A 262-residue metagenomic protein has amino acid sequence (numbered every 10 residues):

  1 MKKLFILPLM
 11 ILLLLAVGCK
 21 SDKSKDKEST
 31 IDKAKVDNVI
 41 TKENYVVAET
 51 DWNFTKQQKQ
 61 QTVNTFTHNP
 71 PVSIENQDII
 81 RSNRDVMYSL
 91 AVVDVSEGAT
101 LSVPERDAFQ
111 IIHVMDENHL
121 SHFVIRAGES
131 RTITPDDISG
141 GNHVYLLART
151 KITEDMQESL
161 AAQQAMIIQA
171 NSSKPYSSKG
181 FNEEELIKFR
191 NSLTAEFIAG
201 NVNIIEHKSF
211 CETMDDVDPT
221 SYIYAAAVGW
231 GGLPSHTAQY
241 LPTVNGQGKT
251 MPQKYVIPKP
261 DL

Functional and structural regions predicted by a protein language model:
K2-M10: Sec-dependent signal peptide recognition, specifically the positively charged N-region followed immediately by
L15-G18: C-terminal motif of bacterial Sec signal peptides marking the signal peptidase cleavage site
S21-L262: A compositional/structural signature for long, glycine/proline-rich flexible linkers and loops on extracytoplasmic
